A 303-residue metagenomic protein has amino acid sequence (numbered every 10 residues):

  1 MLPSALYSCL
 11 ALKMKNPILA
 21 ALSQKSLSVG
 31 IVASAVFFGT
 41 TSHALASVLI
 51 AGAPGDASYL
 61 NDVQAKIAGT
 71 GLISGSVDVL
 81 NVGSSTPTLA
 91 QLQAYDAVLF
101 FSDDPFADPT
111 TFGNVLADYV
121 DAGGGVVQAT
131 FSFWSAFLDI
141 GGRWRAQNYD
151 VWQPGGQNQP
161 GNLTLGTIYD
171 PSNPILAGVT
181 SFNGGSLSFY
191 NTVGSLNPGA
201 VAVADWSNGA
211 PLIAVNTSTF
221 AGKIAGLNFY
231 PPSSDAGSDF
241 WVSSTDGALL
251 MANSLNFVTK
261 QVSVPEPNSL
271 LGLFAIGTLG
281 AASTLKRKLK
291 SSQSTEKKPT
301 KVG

Functional and structural regions predicted by a protein language model:
M1, A20-S47, L255-G277: Short, threonine-centered small-residue motifs that mark membrane-proximal processing/anchoring sites and TM-junction
S47-G52, S58-N61, G209-P211, S218-S263: Extracellular ligand-binding/catalytic regions of CAZymes and related secreted enzymes and adhesion modules
L49-L138: Helical hinge/lid and interdomain linker segments adjacent to catalytic or ligand-binding clefts that mediate domain
L60, A65, G155-D235: Catalytic beta-strand/loop cores that center a nucleophilic Ser/Cys/Thr and support acyl-enzyme chemistry
V98, G123-V126, A202, L227 (+1 more regions): Residue-level detector of buried hydrophobic side-chain packing in well-ordered secondary-structure elements
P105-N183, A200: A glycine-rich, often tryptophan-bearing local segment used as a flexible ligand/cofactor-contacting loop or short
A281-G303: C-terminal membrane-anchoring or membrane-association module
